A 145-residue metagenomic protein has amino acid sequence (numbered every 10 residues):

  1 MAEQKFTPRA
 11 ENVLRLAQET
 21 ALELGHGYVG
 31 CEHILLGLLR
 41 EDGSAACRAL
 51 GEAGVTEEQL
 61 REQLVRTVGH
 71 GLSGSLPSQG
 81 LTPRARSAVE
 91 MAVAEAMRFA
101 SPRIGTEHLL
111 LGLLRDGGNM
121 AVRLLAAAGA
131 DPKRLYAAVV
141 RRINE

Functional and structural regions predicted by a protein language model:
M1-E145: Histone-fold recognition with a strong bias for associated Lys/Arg-rich disordered tails
